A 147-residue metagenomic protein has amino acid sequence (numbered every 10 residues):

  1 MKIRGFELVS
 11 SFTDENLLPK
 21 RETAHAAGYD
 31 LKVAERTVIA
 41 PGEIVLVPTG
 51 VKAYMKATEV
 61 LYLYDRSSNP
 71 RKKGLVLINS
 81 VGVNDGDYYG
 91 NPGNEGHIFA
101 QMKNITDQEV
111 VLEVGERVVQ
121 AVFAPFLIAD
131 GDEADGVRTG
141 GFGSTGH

Functional and structural regions predicted by a protein language model:
M1-H147: DUTPase catalytic domain/fold
